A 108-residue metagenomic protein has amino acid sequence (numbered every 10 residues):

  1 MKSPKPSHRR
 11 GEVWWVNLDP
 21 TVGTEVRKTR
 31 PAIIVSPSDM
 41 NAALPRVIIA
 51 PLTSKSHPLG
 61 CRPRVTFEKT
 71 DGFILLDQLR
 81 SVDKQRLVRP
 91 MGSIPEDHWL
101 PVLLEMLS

Functional and structural regions predicted by a protein language model:
M1-S108: Conserved functional hotspots at enzyme active or ligand-binding sites that engage polyanionic ligands
